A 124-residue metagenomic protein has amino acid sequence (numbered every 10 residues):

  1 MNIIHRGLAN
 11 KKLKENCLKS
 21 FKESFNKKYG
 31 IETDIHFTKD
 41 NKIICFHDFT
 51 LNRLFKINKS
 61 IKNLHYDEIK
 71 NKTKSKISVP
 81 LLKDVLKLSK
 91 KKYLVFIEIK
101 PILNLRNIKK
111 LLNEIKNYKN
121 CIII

Functional and structural regions predicted by a protein language model:
M1-I124: Phosphate-group recognition and catalysis centered on beta-loop-alpha active-site segments
